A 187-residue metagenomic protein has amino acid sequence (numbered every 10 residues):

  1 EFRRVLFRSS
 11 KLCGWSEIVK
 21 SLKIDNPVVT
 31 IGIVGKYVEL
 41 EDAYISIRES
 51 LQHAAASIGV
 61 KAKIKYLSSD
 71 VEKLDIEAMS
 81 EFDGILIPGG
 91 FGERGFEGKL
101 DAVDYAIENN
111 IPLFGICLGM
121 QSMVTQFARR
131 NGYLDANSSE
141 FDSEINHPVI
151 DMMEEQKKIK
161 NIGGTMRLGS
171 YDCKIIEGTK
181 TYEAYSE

Functional and structural regions predicted by a protein language model:
R3-Y185: N-terminal beta1-alpha1 cap of cysteine-dependent amidohydrolase-like domains
